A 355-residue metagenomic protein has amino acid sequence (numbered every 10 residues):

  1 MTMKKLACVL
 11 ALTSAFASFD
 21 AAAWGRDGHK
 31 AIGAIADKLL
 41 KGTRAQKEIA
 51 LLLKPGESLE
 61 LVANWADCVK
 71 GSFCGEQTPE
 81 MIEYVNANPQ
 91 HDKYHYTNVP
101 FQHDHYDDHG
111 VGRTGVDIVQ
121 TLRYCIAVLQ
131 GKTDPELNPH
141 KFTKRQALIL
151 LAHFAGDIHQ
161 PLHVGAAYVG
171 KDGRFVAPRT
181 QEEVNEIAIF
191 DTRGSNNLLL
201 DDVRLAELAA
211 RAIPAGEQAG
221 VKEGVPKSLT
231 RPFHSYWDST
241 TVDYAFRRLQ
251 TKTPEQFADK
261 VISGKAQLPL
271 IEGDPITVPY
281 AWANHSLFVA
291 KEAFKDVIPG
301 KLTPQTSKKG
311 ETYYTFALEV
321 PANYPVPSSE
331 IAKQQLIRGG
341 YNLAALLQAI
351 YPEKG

Functional and structural regions predicted by a protein language model:
M1-M3: N-terminal secretory signal peptides that target proteins for export/translocation
K5-L6, K30: Hydrophobic alpha-helical segments, especially transmembrane helices and their immediate juxtamembrane helical caps
L6-S14: Sec-dependent N-terminal signal peptides
S18-D20: N-terminal signal peptide c-region/cleavage motif recognized by signal peptidases
A22-F154, P161-G355: N-terminal, motif-rich segments that launch catalysis or mediate targeting to/interaction with membranes, typified by
